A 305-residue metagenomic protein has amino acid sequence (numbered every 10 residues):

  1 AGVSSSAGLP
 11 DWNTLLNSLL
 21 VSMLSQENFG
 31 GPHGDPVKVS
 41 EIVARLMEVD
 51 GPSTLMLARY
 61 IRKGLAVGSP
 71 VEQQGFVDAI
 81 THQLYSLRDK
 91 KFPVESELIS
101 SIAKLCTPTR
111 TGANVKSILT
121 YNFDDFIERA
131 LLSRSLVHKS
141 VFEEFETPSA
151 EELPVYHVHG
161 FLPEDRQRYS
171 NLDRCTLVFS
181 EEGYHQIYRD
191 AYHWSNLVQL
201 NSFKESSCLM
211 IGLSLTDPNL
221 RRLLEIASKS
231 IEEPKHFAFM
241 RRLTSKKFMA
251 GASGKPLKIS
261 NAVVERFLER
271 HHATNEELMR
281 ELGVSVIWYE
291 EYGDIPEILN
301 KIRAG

Functional and structural regions predicted by a protein language model:
G2-A7, W12-N13, S18, S22-R45 (+7 more regions): SIR2/sirtuin-family catalytic core signature
S4-A7, K63-L153, D217: Active-site periphery "cap/insert" segments of enzyme catalytic domains
G75-R88, L162-H185: Active-site-proximal helix-loop elements at catalytic-domain edges
L87-E95, E182-A191, V263-R266: Short, flexible loop segments at the rims of nucleotide/cofactor-binding pockets, characterized by
E95-L98, Y192-N196, L220: Amphipathic coiled-coil/heptad-repeat helices and related helical stalk/stem segments that mediate oligomerization
S140-E143, L177-N196: Active-site glycine-rich loop that binds ribose-phosphate moieties when present
